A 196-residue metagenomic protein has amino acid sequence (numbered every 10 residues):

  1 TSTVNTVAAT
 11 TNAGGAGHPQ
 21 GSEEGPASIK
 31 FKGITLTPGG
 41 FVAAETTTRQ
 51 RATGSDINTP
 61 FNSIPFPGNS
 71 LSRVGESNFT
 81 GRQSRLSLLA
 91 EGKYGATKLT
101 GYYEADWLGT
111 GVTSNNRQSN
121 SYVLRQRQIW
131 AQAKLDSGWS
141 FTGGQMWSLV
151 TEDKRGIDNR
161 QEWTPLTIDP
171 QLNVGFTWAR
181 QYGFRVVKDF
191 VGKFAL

Functional and structural regions predicted by a protein language model:
T1-T3: Alpha-helical, heptad-rich or low-complexity scaffold/stalk segments that mediate oligomerization or tethering
N5-A13: Eukaryotic intrinsically disordered, low-complexity regions enriched in serine, threonine, and proline
G17-E24: Short linear interaction motifs
E24-P60, F66-L196: Outer membrane beta-barrel
